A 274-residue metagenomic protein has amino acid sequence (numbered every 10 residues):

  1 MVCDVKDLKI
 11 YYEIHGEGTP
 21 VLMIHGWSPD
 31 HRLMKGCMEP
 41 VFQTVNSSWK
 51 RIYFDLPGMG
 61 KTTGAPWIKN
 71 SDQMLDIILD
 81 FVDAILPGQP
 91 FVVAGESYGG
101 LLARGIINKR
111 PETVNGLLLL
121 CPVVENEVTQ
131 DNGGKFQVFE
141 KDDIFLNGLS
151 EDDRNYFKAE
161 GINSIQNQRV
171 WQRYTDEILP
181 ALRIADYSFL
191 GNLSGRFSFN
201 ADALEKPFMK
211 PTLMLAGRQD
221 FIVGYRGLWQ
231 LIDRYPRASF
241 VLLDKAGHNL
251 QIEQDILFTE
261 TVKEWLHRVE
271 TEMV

Functional and structural regions predicted by a protein language model:
L8-T63: Conserved HGGG/HGGXW glycine-rich cap/lid loop of the alpha/beta-hydrolase fold
I52-A94, E260: Active-site loop/oxyanion-hole signature of alpha/beta-hydrolase fold enzymes
G95, G99, A103: Gly/Ala-rich beta-loop-alpha elbow adjacent to hydrolase catalytic centers
R104, N108, V114-G148: Flexible "cap/lid" loop of the alpha/beta hydrolase fold
V128, G133-G134, G148-K206: Conserved alpha/beta-hydrolase catalytic His-Asp/Glu region
F208, M214-A216, D220: Short beta-strand/loop motif that positions the catalytic acidic residue of the alpha/beta-hydrolase fold
F221-G227: Conserved alpha/beta-hydrolase "acid-adjacent" motif
A246-D255, T259: Catalytic histidine-centered segment of alpha/beta-hydrolase-like enzymes
